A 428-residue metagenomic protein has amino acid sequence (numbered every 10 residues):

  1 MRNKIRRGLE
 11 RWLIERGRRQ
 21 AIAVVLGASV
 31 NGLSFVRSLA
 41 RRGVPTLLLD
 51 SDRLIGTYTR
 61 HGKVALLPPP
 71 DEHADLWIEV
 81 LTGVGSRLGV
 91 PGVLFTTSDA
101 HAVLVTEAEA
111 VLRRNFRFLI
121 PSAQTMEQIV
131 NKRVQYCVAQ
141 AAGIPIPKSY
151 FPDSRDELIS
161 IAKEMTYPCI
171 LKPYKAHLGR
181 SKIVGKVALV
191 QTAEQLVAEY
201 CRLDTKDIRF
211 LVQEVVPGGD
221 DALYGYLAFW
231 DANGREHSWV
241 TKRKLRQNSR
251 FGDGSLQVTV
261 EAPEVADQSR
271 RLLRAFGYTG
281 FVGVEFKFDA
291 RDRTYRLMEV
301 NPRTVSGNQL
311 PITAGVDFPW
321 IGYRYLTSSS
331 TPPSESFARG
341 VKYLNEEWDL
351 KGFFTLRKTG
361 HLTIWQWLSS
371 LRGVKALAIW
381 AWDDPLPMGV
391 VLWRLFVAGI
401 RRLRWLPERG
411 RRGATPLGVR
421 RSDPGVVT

Functional and structural regions predicted by a protein language model:
M1-P121, D156-I159, I379, D383-P385 (+2 more regions): ATP-binding N-terminal substructure of ATP-dependent carboxylate-amine bond-forming enzymes
M126-L211, W230-R235, P263, D267 (+3 more regions): Active-site nucleotide/adenylate-binding loops and adjacent lid/helix of ATP-dependent enzymes
Q191-S249, T259-R270, K287-R296: Phosphate-binding site of ATP-dependent enzymes
L245-Q257, N301-V316: Glycine-rich phosphate/pyrophosphate-binding beta-alpha loops
R274-Q309: Conserved metal-phosphate-binding beta-hairpin within the catalytic cores of diverse ATP-dependent phosphoryl-transfer
A314-W320, L326: Glycine-enriched catalytic-core subsegment of oxygenase/oxidase enzymes
R324-T428: Peripheral (often C-terminal) accessory segments that flank ATP-dependent C-N-forming ligase machineries
